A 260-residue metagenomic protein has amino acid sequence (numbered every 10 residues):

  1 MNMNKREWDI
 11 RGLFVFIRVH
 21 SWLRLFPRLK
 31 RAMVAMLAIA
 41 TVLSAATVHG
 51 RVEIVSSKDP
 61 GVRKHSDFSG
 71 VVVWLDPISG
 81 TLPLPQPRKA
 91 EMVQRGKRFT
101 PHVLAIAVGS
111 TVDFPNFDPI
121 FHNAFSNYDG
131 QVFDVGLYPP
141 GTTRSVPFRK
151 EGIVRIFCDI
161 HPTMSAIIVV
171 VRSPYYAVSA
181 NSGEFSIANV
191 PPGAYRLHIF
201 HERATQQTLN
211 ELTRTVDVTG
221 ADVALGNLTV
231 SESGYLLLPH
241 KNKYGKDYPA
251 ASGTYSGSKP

Functional and structural regions predicted by a protein language model:
M1-T41: Intrinsic disorder/low-complexity segments
A45-P260: Extracytoplasmic copper-binding redox domains, predominantly the cupredoxin/blue-copper superfamily
